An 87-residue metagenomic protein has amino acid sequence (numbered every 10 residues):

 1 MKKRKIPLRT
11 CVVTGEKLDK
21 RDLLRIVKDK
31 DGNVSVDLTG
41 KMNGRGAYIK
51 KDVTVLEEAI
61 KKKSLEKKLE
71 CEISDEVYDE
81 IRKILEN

Functional and structural regions predicted by a protein language model:
K3-R4: Flexible extramembrane loops and terminal tails that flank transmembrane helices in small membrane-associated subunits
P7, N43-G46: Short metal-coordination and nucleic-acid-contact micro-motifs, chiefly zinc-binding Cys/His arrays
C11, K50: Short cysteine-rich clusters marking metal-coordination/redox-active sites
K17, V53: Cys/His-rich metal-chelating microdomains
K20-L24, L56: Short, non-ligating residues that shape and space the ligands of small metal-coordination modules and catalytic
D29-D31, K51-D52: Short acidic-glycine loop/turn motifs at beta-strand connectors
D31-G44: Short linker/helix segments within small regulatory modules
E57, K61-N87: C-terminal structural segments of small proteins and small subunits
